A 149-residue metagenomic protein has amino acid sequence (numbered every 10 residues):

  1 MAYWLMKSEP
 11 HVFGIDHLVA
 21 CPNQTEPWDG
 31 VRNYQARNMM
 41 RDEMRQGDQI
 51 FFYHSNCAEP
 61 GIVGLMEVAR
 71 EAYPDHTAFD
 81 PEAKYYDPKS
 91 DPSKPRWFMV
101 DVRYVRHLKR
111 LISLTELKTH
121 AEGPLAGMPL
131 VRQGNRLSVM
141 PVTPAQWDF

Functional and structural regions predicted by a protein language model:
M1-I15, G61-I62, P81, Y85 (+1 more regions): A cross-family signal for N-terminal binding/gating loops and helix N-caps that shape access to the active site
M1-Q46: Compositionally biased, charged N-terminal/linker segments
Y3-W4, E26, M99-V100, L137-M140: A broad, low-specificity signal marking well-ordered, structured residues that form hydrophobic/aromatic
Y53-P60: Short, charged beta-turn/beta-strand-edge "cap" motif at the junction between a beta-strand and an adjacent loop
G64-L137: Aromatic- and Lys/Arg-enriched surface recognition patch
